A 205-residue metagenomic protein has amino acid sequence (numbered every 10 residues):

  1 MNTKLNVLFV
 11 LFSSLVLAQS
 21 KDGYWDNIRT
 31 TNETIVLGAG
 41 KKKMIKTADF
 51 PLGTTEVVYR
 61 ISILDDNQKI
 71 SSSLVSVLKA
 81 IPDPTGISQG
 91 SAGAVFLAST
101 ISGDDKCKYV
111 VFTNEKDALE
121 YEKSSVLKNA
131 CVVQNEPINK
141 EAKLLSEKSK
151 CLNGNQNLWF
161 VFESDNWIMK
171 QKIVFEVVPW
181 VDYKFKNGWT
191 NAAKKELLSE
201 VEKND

Functional and structural regions predicted by a protein language model:
M1-D22: Bacterial Sec-dependent N-terminal signal peptides
Q19-D205: Acidic, Ser/Thr/Pro
